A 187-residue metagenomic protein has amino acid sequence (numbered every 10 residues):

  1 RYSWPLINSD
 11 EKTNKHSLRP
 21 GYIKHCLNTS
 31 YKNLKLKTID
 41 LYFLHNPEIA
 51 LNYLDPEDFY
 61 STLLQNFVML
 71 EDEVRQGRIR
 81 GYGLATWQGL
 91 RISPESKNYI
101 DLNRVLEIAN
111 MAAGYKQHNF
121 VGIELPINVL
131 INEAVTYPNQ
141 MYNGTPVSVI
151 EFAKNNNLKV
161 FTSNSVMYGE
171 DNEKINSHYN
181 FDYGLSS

Functional and structural regions predicted by a protein language model:
R1-T13, F43-N52: N-terminal small/glycine-rich loop or linker at the start of catalytic domains across soluble metabolic enzymes
Y2, P20-I23, Y99-R104: A short linear-motif detector with a strong N-terminal bias
N8-K24, N52-E57: Active-site mouth loops of central-metabolism enzymes
H16, N33-K35, E73: Polyanion-binding and phosphate-handling cores
I23-L34: Short, charged beta->alpha transition segments
N28, H45-S187: Beta/alpha (TIM)-barrel catalytic core signal, keyed to glycine-rich beta->alpha loops juxtaposed to Asp/Glu that bind
K35-L36, G83: Alpha-helical hinge/cap motifs
